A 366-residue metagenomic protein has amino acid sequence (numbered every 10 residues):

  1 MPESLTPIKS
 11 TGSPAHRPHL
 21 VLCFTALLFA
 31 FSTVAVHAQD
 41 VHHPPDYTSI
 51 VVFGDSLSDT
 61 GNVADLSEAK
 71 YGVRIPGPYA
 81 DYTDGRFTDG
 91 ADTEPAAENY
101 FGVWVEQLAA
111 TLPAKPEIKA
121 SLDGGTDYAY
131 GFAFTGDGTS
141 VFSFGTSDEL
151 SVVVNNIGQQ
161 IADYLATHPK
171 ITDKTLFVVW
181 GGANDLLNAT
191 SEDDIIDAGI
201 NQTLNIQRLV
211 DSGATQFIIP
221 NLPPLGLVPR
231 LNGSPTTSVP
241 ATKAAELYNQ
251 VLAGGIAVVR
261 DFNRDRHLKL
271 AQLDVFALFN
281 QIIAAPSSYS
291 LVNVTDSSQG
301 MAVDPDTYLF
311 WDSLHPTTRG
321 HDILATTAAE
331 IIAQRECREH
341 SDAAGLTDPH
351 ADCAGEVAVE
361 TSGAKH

Functional and structural regions predicted by a protein language model:
M1-R17: N-terminal secretory signal peptides that target proteins for export/translocation
P7, H16, A26, H340 (+1 more regions): General secretory precursor processing signal
H16-H19, H37: Low-complexity, intrinsically disordered or signal/transmembrane-proximal segments
H19-L22, A343: Intrinsic structural disorder/low-complexity segments
V21-S32: Bacterial N-terminal signal peptides
A38-H366: Conserved active-site regions of diverse hydrolases
